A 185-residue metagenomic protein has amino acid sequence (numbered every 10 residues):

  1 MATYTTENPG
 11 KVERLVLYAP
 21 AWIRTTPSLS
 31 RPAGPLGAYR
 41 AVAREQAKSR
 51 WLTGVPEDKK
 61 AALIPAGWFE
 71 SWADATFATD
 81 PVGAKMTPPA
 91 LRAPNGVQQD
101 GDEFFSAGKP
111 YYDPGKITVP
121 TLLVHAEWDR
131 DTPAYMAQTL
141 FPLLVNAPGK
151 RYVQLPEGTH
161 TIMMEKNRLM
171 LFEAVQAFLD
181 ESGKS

Functional and structural regions predicted by a protein language model:
M1-P27: Conserved hydrolase catalytic core segment
S30-V119: Alpha/beta-hydrolase
P114-I117, L143-A147: Short, conserved loop/helix-junction motifs that constitute active-site signature segments in enzyme catalytic cores
I117, L123-H125, D129: Short beta-strand/loop motif that positions the catalytic acidic residue of the alpha/beta-hydrolase fold
R130-M136: Conserved alpha/beta-hydrolase "acid-adjacent" motif
Y152, G158-F172: Catalytic histidine-centered segment of alpha/beta-hydrolase-like enzymes
K166-R168, D180-S185: Alpha/beta-hydrolase-fold serine-hydrolase catalytic core, especially in secreted/extracellular enzymes
